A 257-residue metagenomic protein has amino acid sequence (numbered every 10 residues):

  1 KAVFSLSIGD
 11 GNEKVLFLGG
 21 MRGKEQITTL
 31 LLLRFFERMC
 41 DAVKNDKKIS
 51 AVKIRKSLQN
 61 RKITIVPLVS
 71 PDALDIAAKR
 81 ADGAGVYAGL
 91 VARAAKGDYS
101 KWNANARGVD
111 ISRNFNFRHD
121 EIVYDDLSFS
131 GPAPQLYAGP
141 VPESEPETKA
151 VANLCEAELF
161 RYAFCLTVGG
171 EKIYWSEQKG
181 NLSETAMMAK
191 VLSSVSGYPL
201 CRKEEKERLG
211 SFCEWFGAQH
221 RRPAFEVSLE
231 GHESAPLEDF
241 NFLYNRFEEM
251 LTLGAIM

Functional and structural regions predicted by a protein language model:
K1-A2, P142: A short, flexible low-complexity segment enriched in Lys/Arg and Gly/Pro that occurs in N-terminal basic tails
A2-L6, P223-F225: Short beta-strand micro-motifs in enzyme catalytic cores
F4-E13, G20: Short beta-strand-to-loop junctions in surface cap/lid or active-site-entrance loops
N12, Q26-I27, R34, C40-L182 (+1 more regions): Active-site/substrate-binding loop(s) of hydrolase catalytic cores
L16, E121-M257: C-terminal accessory segments enriched in acidic
G20-L31, A235, D239-F242: Short alpha-helix boundary/capping segments
